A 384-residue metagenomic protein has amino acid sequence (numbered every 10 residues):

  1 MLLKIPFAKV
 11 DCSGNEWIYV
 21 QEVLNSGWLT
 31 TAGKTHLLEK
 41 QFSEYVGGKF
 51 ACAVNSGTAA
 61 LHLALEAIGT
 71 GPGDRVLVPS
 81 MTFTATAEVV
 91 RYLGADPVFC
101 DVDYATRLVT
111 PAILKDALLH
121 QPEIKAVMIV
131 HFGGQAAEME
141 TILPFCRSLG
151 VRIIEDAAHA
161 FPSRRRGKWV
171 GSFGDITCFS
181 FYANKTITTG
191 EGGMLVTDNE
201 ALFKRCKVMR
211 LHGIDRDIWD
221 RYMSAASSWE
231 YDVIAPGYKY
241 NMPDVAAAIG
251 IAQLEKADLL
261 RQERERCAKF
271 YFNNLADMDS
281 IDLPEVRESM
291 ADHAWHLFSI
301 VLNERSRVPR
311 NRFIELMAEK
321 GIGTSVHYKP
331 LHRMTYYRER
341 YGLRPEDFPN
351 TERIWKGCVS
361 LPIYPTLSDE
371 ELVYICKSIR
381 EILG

Functional and structural regions predicted by a protein language model:
M1-L29, Y231-I234, P362: N-terminal "arm"/small-domain region of PLP-dependent enzymes with the aminotransferase-like
W28-R75, V89-L93, F99-D101, K168: Phosphate-binding glycine-rich loop
T35-K40, G48-A51, A112, A126-V130 (+4 more regions): PLP-dependent aminotransferase class I/II
T82-A87: Conserved coil-to-alpha-helix start sites within the AMP-binding
L93, S148-L149, K320: Helix C-cap/helix->beta junction micro-motif
D96-T106, S325: Short beta-strand->loop structural element characteristic of the AMP-binding/adenylate-forming
A105-T189, M194-L202, P309: Active-site phosphate-binding strand-loop segment of PLP-dependent enzymes
